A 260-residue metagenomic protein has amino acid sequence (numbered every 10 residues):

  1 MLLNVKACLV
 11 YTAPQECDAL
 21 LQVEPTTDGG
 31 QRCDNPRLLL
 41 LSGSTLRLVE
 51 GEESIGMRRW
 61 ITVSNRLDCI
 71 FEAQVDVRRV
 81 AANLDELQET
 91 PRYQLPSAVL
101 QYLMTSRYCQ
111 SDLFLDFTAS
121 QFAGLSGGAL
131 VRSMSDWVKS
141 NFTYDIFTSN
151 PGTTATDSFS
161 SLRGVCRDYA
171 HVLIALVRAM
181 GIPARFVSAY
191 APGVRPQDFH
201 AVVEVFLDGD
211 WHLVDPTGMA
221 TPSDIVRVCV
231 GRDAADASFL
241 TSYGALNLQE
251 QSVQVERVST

Functional and structural regions predicted by a protein language model:
M1-L84: Intrinsically disordered, low-complexity N-terminal segments that are enriched in acidic
A13, V75-R79, Y93-G164, V172 (+2 more regions): Secondary-structure boundary elements
Q22-R32, Q88-P91, D157-R163, R167-A170 (+1 more regions): Short low-complexity stretches enriched in small and charged residues
E24-T26, D85-Q94, T217-T221, Y243-A245: Short intrinsically disordered coil segments
Q31, S44-L46, Y93-L95, T221-V230: Short, surface-exposed linear segments at secondary-structure transitions and domain or protein termini
C33-L41, R47-G51, R66-D68, S97-Y102 (+5 more regions): Short, surface-exposed, polar/charged, turn-prone segments marking secondary-structure boundaries
T62-V63, V77, Y144-I146, S161 (+3 more regions): Generic structural "secondary-structure junction" signal
D136, D168-A245, Q249-S252: Hydrophobic/aromatic-rich core segments of domains that either
